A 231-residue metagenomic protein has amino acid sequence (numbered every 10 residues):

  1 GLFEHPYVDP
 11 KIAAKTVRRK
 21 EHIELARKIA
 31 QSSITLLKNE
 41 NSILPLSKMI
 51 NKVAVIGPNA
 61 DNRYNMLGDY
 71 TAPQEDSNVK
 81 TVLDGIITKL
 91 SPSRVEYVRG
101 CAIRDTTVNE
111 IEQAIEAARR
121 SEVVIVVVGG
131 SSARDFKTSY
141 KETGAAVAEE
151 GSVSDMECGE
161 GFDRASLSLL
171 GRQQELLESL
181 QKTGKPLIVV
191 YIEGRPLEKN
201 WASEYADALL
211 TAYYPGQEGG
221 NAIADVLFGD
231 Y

Functional and structural regions predicted by a protein language model:
G1-P6, V128: Short helix-loop capping/hinge segments that flank enzyme active sites or metal/cofactor-binding pockets
P10-V17, E24-Y231: C-terminal non-catalytic regions of proteins with extracellular/luminal or membrane-system context
